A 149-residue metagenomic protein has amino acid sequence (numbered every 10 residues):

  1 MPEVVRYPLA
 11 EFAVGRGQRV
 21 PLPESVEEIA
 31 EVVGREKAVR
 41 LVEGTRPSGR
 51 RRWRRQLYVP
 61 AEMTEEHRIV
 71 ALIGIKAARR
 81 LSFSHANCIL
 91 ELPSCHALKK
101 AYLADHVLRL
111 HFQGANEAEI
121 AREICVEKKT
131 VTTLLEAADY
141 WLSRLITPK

Functional and structural regions predicted by a protein language model:
M1-A61, I75-K76, S82-N87: DNA-contacting interfaces and partner/effector-binding or oligomerization modules in DNA-centric proteins
P21-E28, T64-R68, H106, N116: A general alpha-helix detector
I29, N116-V126: Short alpha-helical "recognition helix" segments of helix-turn-helix
R68, L72-I75, R109, P148-K149: Intrinsically disordered, low-complexity basic tails/linkers immediately adjacent to helix-turn-helix/homeobox/MYB/SANT
S82-F83, S94-L98, H111, I124-C125: Short, Lys/Arg-enriched phosphate-binding patches
K99-A115: Short, amphipathic alpha-helical "recognition" segments used to contact nucleic acids or chromatin
K129: Key DNA-contact positions within bacterial/archaeal DNA-binding proteins
T133-K149: Short, solvent-exposed alpha-helical "recognition" segments
